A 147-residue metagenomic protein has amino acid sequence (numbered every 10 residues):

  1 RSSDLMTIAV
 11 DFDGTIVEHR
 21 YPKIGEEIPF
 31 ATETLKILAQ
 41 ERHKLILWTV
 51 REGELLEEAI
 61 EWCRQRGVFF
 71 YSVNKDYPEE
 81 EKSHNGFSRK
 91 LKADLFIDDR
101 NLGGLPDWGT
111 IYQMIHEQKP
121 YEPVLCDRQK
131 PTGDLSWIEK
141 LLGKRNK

Functional and structural regions predicted by a protein language model:
R1-S2: Short, small-residue-biased leader/transition segments that mark boundaries at the very start of proteins
M6-K82: Alpha-helical substrate-recognition element adjacent to the catalytic core
K44, L56-K147: C-terminal cap/substrate-recognition subdomain and adjoining C-terminal extension of metal-dependent phosphatase-like
